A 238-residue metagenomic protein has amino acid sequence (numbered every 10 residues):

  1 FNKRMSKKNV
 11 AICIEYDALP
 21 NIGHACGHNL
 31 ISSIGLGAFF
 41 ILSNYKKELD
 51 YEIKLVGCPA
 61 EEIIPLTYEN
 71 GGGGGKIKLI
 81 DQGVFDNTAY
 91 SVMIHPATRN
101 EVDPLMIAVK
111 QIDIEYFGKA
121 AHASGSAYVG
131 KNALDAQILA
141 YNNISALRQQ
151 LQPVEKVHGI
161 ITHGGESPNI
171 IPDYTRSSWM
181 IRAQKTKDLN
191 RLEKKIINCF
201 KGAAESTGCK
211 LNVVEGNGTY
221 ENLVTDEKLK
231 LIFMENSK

Functional and structural regions predicted by a protein language model:
F1-R4: A non-catalytic alpha/beta surface segment that caps or lines the substrate-entry region of metallo-dependent hydrolase
D17-A25, N29-L30, L36, L49-P172: Histidine/acidic-residue-rich, glycine-tolerant segments that coordinate divalent metal ions
G35-S43: Histidine-anchored nucleotide/phosphate-binding helix
I41, Q82, G202-A203: A generic secondary-structure signal
Y45, Q82-G83, T207-C209: Residues at alpha-helix termini
L134, I138-K238: Metal-dependent amide/peptide-bond hydrolase catalytic core, centered on the "pita-bread" metallohydrolase fold
